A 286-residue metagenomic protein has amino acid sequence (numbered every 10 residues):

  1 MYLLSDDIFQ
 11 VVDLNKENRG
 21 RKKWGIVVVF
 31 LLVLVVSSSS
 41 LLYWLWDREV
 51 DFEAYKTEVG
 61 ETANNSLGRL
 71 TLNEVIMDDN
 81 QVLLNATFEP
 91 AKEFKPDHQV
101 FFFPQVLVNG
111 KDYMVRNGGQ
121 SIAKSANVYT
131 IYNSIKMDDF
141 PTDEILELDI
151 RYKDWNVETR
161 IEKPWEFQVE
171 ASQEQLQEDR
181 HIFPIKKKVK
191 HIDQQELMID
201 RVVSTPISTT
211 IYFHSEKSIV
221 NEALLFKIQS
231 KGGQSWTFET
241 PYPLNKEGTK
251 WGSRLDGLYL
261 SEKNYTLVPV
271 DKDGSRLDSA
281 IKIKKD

Functional and structural regions predicted by a protein language model:
M1-I8: N-terminal targeting leaders characterized by basic, low-complexity, disordered sequences that direct proteins
I8-D13, G25-I26, S37-D286: Alpha-helical, hydrophobic structural elements that either
E17-L32: N-terminal Sec-pathway targeting helices
